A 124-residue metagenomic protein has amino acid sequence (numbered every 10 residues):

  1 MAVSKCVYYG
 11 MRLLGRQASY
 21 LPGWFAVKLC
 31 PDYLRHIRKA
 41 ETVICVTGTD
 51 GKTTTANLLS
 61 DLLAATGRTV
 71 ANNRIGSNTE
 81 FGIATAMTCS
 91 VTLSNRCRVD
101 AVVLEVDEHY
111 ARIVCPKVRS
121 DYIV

Functional and structural regions predicted by a protein language model:
A2-V124: Phosphate-binding loop of NTP-binding sites
